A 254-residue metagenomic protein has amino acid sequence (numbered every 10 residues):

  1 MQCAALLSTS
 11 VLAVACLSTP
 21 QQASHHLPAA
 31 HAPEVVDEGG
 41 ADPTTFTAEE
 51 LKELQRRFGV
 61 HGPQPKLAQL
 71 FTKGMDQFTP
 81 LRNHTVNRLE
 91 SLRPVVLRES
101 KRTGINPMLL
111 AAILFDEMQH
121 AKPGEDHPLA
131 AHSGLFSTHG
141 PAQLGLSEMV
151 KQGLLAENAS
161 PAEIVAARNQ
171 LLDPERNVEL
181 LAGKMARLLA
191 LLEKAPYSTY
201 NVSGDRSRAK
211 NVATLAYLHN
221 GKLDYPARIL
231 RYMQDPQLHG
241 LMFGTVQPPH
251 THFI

Functional and structural regions predicted by a protein language model:
M1-A4: Bacterial N-terminal signal peptides that target proteins for export
V14-A15: C-terminal motif of bacterial Sec signal peptides marking the signal peptidase cleavage site
T19-R82: An acidic, Gly/Ser/Thr/Pro-rich helix-cap/linker signature
Q55-I254: Catalytic glycan-binding domains that act on GlcNAc-containing polysaccharides
